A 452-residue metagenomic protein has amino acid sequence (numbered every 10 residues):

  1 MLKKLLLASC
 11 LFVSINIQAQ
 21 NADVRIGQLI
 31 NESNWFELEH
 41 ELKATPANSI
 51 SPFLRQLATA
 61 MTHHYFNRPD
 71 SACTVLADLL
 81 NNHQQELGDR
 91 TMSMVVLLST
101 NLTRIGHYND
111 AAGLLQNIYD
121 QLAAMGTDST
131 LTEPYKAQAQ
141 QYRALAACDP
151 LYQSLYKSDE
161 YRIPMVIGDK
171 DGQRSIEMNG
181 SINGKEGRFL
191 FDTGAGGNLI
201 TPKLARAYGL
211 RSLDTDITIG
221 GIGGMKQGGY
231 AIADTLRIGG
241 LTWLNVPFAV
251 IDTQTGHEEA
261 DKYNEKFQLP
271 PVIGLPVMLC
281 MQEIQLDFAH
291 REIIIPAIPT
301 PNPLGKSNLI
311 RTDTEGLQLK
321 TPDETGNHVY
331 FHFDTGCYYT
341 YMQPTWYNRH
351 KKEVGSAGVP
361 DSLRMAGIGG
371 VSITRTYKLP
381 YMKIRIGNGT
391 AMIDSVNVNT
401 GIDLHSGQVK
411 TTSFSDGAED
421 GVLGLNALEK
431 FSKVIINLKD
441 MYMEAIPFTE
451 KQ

Functional and structural regions predicted by a protein language model:
M1-I26: Bacterial Sec-dependent N-terminal signal peptides
Q20-Q452: Pepsin/retropepsin-fold aspartyl endopeptidases
